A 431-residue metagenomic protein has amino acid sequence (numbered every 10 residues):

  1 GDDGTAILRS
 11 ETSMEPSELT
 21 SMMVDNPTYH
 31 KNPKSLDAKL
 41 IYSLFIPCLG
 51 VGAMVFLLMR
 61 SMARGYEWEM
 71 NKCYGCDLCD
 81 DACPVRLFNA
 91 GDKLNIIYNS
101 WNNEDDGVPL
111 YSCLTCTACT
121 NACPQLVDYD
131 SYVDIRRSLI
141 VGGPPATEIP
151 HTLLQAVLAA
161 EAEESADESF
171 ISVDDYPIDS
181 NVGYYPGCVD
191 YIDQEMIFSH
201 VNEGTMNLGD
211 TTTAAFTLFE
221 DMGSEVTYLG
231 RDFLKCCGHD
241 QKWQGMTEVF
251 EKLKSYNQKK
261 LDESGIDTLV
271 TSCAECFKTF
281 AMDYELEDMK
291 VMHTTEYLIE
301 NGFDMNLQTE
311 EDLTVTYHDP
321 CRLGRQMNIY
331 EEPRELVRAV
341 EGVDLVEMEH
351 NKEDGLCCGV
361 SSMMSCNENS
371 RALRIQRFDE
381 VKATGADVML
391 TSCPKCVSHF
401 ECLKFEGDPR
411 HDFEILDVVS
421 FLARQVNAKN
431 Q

Functional and structural regions predicted by a protein language model:
L8-I41: Short, aromatic-rich amphipathic segments at membrane interfaces that lie adjacent to a transmembrane helix or signal
A38-L58: Selective detector of the "anchor" transmembrane alpha-helix that sits immediately C-terminal
F56-C73: Transmembrane-cytosolic junction motif
E67-M70, A90-L234, D240-T271, F277 (+1 more regions): Iron-sulfur-cluster electron-transfer modules
C73-C79, C83, C113-C119, C123 (+5 more regions): Short cysteine clusters
D193-H293, R322-R338, V343-Q431: Cofactor-cradling patches in redox/metallo enzymes
I299-T314: Acyltransferase donor/substrate-recognition loop-hinge adjacent to the catalytic core
Y317: Hydrophobic alpha-helical positions that pack around
